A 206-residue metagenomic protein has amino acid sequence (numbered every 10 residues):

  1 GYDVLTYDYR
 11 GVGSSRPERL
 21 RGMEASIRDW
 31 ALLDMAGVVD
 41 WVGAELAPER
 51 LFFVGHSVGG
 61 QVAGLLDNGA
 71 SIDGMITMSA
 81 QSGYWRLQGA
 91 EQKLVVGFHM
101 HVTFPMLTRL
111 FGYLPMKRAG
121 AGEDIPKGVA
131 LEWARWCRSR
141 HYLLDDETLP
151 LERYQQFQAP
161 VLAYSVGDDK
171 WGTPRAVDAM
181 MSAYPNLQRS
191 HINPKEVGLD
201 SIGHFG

Functional and structural regions predicted by a protein language model:
G1-E18: Conserved alpha/beta-hydrolase
E24-E45: Alpha/beta-hydrolase active-site loop
V54-H141: Alpha/beta-hydrolase-fold enzymes
W136-R153, A159: Active-site nucleophile elbow and catalytic-triad environment of alpha/beta-hydrolase enzymes
F157, A163-S165: Short beta-strand/loop motif that positions the catalytic acidic residue of the alpha/beta-hydrolase fold
A159, G172-A183: Short alpha-helix in the alpha/beta-hydrolase fold that links the catalytic acid
G167-D169: Acidic beta-to-alpha connecting loop that harbors the catalytic carboxylate
S182-I202: Catalytic histidine neighborhood in serine/cysteine hydrolases with alpha/beta-hydrolase-type architecture
